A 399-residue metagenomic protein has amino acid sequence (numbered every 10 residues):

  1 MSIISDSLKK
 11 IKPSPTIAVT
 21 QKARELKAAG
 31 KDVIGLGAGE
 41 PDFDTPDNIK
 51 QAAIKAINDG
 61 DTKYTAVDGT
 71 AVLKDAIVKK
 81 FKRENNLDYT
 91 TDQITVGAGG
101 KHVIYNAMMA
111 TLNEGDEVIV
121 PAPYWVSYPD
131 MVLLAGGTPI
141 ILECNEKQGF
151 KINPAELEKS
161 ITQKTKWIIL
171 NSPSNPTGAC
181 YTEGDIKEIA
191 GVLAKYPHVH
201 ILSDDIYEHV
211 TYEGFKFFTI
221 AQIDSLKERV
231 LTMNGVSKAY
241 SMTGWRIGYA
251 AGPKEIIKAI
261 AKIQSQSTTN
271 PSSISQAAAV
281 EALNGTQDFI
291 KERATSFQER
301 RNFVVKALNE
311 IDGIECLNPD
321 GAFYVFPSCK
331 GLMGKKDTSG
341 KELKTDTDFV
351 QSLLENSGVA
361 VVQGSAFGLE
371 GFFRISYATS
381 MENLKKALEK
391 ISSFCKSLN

Functional and structural regions predicted by a protein language model:
S2-I4, K12-S14, V19-K22, L26-V33 (+2 more regions): PLP-dependent class I/II
L8: Substrate/cofactor-recognition hotspot
D61: Flexible nucleotide-interacting loop at or near the entrance of a catalytic core
Y64-G97: Conserved N-terminal alpha-helix of the aminotransferase class I/II PLP-enzyme fold
